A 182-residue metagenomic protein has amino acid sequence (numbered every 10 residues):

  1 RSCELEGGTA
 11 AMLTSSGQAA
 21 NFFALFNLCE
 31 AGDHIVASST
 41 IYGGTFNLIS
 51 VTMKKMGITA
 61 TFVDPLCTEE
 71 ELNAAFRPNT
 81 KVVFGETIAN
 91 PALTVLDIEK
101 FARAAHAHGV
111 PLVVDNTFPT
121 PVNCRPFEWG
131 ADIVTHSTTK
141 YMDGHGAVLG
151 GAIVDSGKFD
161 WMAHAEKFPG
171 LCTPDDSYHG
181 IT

Functional and structural regions predicted by a protein language model:
R1-E6: Aromatic- and Gly/Pro-rich amphipathic surface segment
A11-T182: Conserved PLP-enzyme active-site core in the AAT-like
